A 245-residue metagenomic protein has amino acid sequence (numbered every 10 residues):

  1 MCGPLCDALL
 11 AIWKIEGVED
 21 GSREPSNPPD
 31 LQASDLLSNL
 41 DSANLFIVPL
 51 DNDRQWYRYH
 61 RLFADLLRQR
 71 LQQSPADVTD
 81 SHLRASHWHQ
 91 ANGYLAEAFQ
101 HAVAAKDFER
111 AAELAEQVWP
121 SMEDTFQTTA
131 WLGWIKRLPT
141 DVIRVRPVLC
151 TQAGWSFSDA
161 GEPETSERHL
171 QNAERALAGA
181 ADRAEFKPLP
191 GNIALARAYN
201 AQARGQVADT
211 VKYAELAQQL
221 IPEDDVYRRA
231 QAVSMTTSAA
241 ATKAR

Functional and structural regions predicted by a protein language model:
M1-R70, D80-L83: C-terminal boundary/linker of central alpha/beta nucleotide-binding cores
G17, L71-A76, A180-A181: Short, polar/flexible loop-turn hinges at active-site or ligand-entry regions and domain interfaces
S42, F99, W119-P120, I135-T140 (+2 more regions): Amphipathic alpha-helical segments of tetratricopeptide repeats
L45-F46, Y94, G205: Generic structural signal for secondary-structure transition and capping sites
Q73-A160, T165-R168: Extended alpha-helical scaffolding segments used for macromolecular assembly and cargo binding
S86, A98-F99, A111, A153 (+5 more regions): Heptad-repeat amphipathic alpha-helical coiled-coil interaction surface used for oligomerization/assembly
Y94-A96, D107-E109, V145-C150, A181-N192 (+1 more regions): Alpha-solenoid helical repeat architecture
E113-S121, V148-P163, L189-Q206, R228-R245: Tandem amphipathic alpha-helical repeat scaffolds
